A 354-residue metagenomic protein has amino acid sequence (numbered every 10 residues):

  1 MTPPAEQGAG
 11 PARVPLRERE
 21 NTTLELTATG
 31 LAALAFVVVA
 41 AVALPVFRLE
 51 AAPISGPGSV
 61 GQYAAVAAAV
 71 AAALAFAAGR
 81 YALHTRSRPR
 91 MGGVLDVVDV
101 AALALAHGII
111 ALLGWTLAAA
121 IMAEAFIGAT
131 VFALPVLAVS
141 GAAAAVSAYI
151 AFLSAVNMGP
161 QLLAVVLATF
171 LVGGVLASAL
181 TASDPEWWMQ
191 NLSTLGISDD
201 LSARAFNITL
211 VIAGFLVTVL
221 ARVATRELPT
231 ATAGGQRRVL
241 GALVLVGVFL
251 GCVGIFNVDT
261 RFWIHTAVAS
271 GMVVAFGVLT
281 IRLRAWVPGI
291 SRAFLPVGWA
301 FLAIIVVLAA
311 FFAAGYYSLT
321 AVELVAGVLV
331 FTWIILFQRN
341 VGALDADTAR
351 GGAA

Functional and structural regions predicted by a protein language model:
M1-A75: N-terminal signal-anchor module of multipass membrane proteins
P4, S291-A354: Terminal transmembrane helical module of multi-pass membrane proteins
L31-V37, L103-W115, A164-E186, A205-V219 (+1 more regions): Alpha-helical transmembrane segments of multi-pass integral membrane proteins
G58-V60, A224-P229, R238-H265: Membrane-helix boundary elements
V60-A64, T194-I208, I335: Short aromatic-rich membrane-water interface segments that cap or initiate transmembrane helices in multi-pass membrane
R90-A182, W187-L201: Membrane-interface helix-loop-helix junctions at boundaries between adjacent transmembrane segments
A143-S154, V219-R222, V274-I290, L336-V341: Alpha-helical transmembrane segments in multipass membrane proteins, preferentially the mid-helix core
A203-L210, T260-V274: A loop-to-helix transmembrane entry motif
